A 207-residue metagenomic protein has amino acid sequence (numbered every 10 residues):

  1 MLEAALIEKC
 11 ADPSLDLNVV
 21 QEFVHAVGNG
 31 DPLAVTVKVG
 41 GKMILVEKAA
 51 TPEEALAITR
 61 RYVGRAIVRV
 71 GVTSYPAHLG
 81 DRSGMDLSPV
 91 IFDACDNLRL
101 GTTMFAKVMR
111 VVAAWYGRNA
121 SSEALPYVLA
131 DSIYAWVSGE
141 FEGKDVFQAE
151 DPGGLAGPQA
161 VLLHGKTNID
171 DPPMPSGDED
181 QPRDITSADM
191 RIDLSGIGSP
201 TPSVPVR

Functional and structural regions predicted by a protein language model:
M1-A149: Catalytic glycan-binding domains that act on GlcNAc-containing polysaccharides
S132-G177: Basic/polar, cationic surfaces and motifs that engage anionic cell-wall and phosphate/carboxylate ligands
P158-R207: Low-complexity, Gly/Ser/Thr/Pro-rich intrinsically disordered linker/tail segments
